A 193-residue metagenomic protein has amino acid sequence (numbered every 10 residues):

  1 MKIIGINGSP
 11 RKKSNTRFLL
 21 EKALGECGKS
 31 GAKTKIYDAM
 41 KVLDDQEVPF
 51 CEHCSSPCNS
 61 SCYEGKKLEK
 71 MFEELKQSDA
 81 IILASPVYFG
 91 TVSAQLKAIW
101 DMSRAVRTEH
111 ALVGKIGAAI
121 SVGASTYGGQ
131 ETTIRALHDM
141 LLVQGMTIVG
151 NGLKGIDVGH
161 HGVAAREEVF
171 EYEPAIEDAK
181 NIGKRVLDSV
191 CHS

Functional and structural regions predicted by a protein language model:
M1-E109, K154-S193: N-terminal beta1-alpha1-beta2 submodule of the flavodoxin-like/Rossmannoid cofactor-binding fold
A94, T108-D157: Short, glycine-/small-residue-rich phosphate/pyrophosphate-handling segment
